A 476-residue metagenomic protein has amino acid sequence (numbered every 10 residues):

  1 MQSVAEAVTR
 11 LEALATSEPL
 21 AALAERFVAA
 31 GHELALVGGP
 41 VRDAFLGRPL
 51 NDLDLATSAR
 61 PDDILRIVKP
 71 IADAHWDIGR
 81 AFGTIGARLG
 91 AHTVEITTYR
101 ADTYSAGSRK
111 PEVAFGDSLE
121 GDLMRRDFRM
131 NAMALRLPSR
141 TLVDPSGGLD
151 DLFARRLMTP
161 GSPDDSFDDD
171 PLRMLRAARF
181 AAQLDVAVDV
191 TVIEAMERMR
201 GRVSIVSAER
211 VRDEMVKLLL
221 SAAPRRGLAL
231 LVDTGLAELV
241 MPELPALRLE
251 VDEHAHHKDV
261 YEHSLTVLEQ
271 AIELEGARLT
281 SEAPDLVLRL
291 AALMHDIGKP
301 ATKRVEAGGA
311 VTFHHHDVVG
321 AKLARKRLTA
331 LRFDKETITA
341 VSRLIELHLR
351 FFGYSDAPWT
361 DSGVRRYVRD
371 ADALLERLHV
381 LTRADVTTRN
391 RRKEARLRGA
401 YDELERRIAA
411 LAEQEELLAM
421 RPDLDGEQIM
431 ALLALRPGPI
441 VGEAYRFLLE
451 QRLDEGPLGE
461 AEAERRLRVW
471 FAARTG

Functional and structural regions predicted by a protein language model:
M1-G476: Catalytic cores of the polymerase beta-like nucleotidyltransferase superfamily and closely associated nucleotide
